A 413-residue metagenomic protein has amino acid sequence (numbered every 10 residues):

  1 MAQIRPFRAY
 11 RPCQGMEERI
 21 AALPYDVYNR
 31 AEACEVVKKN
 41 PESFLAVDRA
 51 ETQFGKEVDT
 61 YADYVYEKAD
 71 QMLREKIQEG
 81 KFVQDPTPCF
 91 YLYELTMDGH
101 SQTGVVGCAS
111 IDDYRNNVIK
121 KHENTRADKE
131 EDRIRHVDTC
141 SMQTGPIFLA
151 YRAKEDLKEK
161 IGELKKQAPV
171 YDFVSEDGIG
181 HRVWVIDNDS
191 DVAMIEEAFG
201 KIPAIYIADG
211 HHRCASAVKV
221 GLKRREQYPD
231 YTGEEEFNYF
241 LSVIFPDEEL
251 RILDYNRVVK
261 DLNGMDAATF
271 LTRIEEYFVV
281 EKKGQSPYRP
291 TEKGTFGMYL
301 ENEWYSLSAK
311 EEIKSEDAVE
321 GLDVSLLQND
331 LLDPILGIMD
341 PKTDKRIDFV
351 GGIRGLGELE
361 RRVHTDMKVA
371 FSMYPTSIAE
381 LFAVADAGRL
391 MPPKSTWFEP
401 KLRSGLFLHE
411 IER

Functional and structural regions predicted by a protein language model:
M1-R413: Surface-exposed, charge/polar-rich loops and edge strands
